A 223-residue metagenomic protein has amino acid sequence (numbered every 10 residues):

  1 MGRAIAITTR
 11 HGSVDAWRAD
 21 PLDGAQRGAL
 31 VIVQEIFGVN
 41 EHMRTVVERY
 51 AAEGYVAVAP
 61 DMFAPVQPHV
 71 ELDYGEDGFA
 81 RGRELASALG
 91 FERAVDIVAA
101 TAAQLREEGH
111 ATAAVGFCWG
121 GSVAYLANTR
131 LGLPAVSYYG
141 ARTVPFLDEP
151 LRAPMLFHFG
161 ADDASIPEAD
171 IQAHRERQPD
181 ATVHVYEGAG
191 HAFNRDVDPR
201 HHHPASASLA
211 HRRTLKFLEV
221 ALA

Functional and structural regions predicted by a protein language model:
M1-A223: N-terminal cap/leader regions of alpha/beta-hydrolase-fold enzymes, predominantly small-molecule hydrolases
